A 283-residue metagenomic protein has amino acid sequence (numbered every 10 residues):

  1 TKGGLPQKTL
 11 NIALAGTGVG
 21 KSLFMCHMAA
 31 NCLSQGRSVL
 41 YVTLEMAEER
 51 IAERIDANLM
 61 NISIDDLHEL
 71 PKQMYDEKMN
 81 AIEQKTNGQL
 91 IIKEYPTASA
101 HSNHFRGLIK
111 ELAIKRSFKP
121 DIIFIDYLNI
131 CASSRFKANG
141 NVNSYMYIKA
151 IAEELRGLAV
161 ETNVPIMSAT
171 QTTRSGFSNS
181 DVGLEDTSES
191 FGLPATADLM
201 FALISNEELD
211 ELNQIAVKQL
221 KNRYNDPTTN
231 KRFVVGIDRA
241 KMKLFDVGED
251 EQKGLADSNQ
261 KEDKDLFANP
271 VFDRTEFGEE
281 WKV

Functional and structural regions predicted by a protein language model:
T1, N31-K119, T187, R232-F233 (+1 more regions): Cytosolic-facing regulatory segments adjacent to core modules
K2-K8: Phosphate-binding P-loop
L14-A15: The Walker A (P-loop) glycine that initiates the GxxxxGKT/S ATP-binding motif of P-loop NTPases
G18, N61, E83-K85, N103-P120 (+3 more regions): C-terminal regions of RecA-like/P-loop NTPase motor modules
K21: Conserved lysine of the Walker
D65-P71, E94-S99, S133-K149, G176-E185: Flexible beta-alpha connector loops of hexameric P-loop NTPases
K119-P165: Helical hairpin unit composed of two closely spaced alpha helices linked by a short loop
